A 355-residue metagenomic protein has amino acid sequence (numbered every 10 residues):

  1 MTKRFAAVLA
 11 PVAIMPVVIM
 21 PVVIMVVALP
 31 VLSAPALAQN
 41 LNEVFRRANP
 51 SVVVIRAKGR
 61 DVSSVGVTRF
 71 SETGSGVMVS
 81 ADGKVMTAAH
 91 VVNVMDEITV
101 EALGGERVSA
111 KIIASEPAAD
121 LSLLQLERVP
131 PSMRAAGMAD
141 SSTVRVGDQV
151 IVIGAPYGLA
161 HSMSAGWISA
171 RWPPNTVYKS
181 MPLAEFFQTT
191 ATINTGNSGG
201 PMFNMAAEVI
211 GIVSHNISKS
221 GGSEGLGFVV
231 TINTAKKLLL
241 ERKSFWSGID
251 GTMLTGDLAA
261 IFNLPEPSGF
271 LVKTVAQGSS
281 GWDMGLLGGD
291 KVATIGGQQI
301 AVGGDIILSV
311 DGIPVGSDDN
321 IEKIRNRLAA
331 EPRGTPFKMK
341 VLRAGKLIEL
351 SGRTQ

Functional and structural regions predicted by a protein language model:
M1-V23: Bacterial N-terminal signal peptides that target proteins for export
L37-S268, Q277, I313, D318 (+2 more regions): Serine-dependent protease modules
V85-M86, I210, W282-D319: Conserved PDZ fold ligand-binding element
R107, L347-E349: A structural signal for beta-strand boundary/capping segments at domain termini and interdomain linkers
A139, R145, L287-D290, V302-G303 (+1 more regions): Residue-level recognition of short, solvent-exposed, well-ordered loop/turn junctions that link secondary-structure
S169, R353-Q355: Short beta-strand edge segments in extracellular beta-sheet folds
